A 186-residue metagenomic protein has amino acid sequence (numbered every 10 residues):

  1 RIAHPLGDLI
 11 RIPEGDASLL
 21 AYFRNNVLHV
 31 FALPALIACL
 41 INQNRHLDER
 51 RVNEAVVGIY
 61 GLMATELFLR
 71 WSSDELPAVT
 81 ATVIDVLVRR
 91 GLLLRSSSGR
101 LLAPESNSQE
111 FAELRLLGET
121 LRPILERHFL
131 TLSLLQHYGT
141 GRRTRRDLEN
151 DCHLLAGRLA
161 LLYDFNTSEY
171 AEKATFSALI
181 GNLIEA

Functional and structural regions predicted by a protein language model:
R1-A186: Membrane-interfacial terminal anchoring regions of lipid-handling membrane enzymes
